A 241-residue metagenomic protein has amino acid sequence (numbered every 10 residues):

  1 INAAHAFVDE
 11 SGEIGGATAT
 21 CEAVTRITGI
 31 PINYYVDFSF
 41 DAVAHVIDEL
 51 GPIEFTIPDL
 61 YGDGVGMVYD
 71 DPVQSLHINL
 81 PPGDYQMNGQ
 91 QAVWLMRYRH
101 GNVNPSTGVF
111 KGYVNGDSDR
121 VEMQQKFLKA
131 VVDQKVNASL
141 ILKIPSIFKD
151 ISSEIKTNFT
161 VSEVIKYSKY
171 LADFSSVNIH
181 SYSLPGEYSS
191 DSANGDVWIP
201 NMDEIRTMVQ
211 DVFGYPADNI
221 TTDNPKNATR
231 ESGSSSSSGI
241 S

Functional and structural regions predicted by a protein language model:
I1-S241: Non-catalytic, solvent-exposed segments at the cell envelope interface
